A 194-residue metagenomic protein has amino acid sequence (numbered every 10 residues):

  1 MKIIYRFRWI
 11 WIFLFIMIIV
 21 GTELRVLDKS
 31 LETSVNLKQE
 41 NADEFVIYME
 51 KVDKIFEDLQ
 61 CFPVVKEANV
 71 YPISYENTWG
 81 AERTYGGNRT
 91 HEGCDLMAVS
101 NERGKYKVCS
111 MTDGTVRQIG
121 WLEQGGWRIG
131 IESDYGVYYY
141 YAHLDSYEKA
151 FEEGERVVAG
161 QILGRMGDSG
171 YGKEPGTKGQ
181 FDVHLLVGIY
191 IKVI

Functional and structural regions predicted by a protein language model:
M1-F15: N-terminal Sec-pathway targeting helices
I16-E23: Hydrophobic h-region of N-terminal signal peptides that target proteins for export in Gram-negative bacteria
L24-W127, A159, G172: Surface-exposed, glycine-biased beta-strand/turn segments
D95-M97, R128-D134, G188: Short, acidic/hydrophobic/Gly-rich beta-strand patch recurrent on exposed beta strands that often constitutes part
M97, E132, A142-D145, V158 (+1 more regions): Residue-level detector of conserved, well-ordered beta-strand and adjacent loop positions that form binding/recognition
E102-K105, D145, K149-E153, G167: Gly/Ser-rich catalytic serine loop of serine hydrolases
S110-A150, E174-V183: Zn2+-dependent peptidoglycan hydrolase active-site motif and core
E155-I194: Conserved, short, structured surface segments that act as functional micro-motifs
